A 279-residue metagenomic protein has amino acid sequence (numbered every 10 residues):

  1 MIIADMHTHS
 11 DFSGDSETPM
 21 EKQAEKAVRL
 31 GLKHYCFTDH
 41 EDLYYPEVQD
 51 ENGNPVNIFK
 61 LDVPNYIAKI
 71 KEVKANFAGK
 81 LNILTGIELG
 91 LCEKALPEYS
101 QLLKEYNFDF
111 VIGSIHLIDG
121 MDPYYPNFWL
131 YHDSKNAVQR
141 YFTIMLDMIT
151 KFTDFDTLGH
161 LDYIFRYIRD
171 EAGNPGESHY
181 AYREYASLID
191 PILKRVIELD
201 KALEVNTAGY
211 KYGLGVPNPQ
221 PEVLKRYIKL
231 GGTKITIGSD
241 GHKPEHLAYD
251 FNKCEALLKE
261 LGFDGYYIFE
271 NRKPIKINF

Functional and structural regions predicted by a protein language model:
M1-E93, L102-E105, Y167, G173-Y182 (+4 more regions): An N-terminally biased module of ancient metal coordination in phosphate/nucleic-acid-related enzymes
I2-D5, H34, N82-G86, D109-I112 (+4 more regions): Structural preference for beta-strand elements that scaffold enzyme active sites
H7, A27, V111, H160 (+3 more regions): Conserved, mostly hydrophobic/aromatic
H40, L161, G232-Y249, I268-N271: Short acidic/histidine-rich active-site segments
Q49, V56-E198: Extended substrate/RNA-proximal surfaces in nucleic-acid metabolism proteins
E105-F110, V223-I235, N252-Y266: Structural recognition of alpha->loop->beta junctions
D190-S239: Glycine/small-residue-rich hydrophobic helix-like segments
G262-F279: Extended, intrinsically disordered, low-complexity segments
